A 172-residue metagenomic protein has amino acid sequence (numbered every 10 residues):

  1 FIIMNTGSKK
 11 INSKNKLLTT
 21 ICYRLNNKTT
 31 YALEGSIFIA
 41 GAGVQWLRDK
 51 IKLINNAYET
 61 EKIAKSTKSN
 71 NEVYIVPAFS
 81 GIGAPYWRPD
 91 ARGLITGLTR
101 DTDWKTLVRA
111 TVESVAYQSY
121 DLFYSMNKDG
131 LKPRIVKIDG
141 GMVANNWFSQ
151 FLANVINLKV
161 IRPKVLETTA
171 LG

Functional and structural regions predicted by a protein language model:
F1-G172: Active-site core segments that coordinate phosphate-bearing ligands/cofactors across diverse enzyme families
